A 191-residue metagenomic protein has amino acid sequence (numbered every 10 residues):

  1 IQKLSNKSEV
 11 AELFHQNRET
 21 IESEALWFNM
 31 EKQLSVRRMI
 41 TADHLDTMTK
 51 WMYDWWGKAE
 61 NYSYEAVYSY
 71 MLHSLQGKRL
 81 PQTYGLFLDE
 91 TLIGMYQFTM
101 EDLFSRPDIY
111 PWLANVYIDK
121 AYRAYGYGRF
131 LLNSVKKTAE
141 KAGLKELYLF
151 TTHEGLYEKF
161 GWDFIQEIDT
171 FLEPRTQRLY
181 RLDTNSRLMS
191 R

Functional and structural regions predicted by a protein language model:
L4-S5, V10-L13: N-terminal amphipathic/hydrophobic targeting modules at extreme N-termini, encompassing cleavable Sec/SRP-type signal
Q33-M48: A short beta-loop-alpha structural element at the N-terminal edge of CoA-dependent acyl/N-acetyltransferase catalytic
A42, T49-S63: Helix-loop element at the rim of GNAT/NAT acetyltransferase active sites that forms part of the acceptor-substrate
G57-Y84: Active-site rim helix/loop that mediates acceptor-substrate recognition in acyltransferases
T83-G85, T91-E101, W112, Y117: Conserved beta-strand in the GNAT
Y122, G126-S134: Conserved acetyl-CoA pyrophosphate-binding loop and the N-cap/start of the following alpha-helix in GNAT-like
K141-K145, T151-R175: Conserved active-site alpha-helix within GNAT-family acetyltransferase domains
